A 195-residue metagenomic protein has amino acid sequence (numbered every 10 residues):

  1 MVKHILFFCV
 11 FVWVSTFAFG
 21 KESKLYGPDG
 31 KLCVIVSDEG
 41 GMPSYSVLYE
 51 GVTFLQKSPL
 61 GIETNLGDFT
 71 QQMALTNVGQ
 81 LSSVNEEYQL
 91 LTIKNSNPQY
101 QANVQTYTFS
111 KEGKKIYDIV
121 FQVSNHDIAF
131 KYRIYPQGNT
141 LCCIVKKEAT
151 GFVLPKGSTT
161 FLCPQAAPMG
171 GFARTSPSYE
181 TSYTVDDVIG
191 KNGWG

Functional and structural regions predicted by a protein language model:
M1-E22: Bacterial Sec-dependent N-terminal signal peptides
K24-G195: N-terminal accessory beta-strand-rich subdomains and adjacent acidic, glycine-rich linkers that precede catalytic cores
